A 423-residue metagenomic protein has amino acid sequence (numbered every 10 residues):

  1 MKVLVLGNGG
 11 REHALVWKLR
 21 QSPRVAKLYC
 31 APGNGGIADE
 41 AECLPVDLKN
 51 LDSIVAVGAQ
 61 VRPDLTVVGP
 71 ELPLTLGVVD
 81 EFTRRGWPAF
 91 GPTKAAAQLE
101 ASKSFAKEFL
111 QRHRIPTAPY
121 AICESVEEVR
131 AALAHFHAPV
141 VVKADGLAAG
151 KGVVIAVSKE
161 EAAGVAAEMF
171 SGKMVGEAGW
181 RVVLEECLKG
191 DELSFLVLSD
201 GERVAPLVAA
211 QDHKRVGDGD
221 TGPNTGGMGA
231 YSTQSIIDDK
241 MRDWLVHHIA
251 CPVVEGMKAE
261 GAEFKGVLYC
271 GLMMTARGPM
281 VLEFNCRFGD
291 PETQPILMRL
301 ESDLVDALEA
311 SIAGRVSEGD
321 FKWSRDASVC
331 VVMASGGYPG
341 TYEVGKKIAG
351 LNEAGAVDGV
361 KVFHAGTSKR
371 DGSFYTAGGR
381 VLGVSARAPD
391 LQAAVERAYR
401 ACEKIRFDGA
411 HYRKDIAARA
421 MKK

Functional and structural regions predicted by a protein language model:
M1-K94: ATP-binding N-terminal substructure of ATP-dependent carboxylate-amine bond-forming enzymes
C43-K49, A121-S125, A156: Short acidic-hydrophobic, aromatic-tinged amphipathic segments that line or gate anion-handling sites
P92-G152: A conserved helix-loop-beta module that forms one wall/lid of the active-site cleft in ATP-utilizing catalytic domains
G152-T293: Internal nucleotide-binding/catalytic subdomain
V246-L268, N285-V357: Active-site "cap" helix and flanking loop/linker of ATP-utilizing ligase/carboxylase catalytic domains
V344-G383: Generic long, charged, amphipathic alpha-helical segments
T367-D371, Y375-K423: Generic C-terminus detector
